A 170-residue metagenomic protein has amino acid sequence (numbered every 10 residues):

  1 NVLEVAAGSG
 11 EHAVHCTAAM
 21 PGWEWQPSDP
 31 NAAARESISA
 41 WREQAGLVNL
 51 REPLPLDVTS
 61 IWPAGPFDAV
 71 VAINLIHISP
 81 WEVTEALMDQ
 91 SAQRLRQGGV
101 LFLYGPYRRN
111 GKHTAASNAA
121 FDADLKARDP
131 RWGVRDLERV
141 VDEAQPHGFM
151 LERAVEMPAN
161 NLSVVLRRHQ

Functional and structural regions predicted by a protein language model:
N1-G8: Conserved class I S-adenosyl-L-methionine
L3, A13-I61: Class I SAM-dependent methyltransferase SAM/SAH-binding core
W62-V70: A short acidic, Gly/Pro-enriched loop at the edge of an enzyme's catalytic core that lines a small-molecule cofactor
I73-I76, Y104: Residues lining the SAM
I78-S91: A short, conserved alpha-helix within the catalytic core of class I
G98-Y107: Conserved beta-strand signature within the Rossmann-like core of class I S-adenosyl-L-methionine
T114-E138: Conserved Class I S-adenosyl-L-methionine
F149-Q170: Core SAM-dependent methyltransferase catalytic element
